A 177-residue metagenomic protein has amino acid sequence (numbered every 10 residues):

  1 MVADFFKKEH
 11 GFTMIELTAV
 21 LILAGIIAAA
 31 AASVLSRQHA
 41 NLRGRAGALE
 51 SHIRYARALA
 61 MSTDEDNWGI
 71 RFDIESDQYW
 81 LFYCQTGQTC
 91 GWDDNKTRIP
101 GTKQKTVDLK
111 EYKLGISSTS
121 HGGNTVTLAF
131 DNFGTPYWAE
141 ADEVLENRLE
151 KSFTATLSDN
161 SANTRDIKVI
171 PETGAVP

Functional and structural regions predicted by a protein language model:
V2-L35: N-terminal single-pass transmembrane signal-anchor helix
K8, D131, P171: Short, acidic, Ser/Thr-enriched surface-loop or helix-capping motifs
M14-I15, A32, S36-G44, E50 (+3 more regions): Polybasic/polar functional segments that serve as interface/processing modules
A40-G69: Membrane-proximal N-terminal amphipathic helix
N67-F133, D166, P177: Type IV pilin-like appendage domain
C84-I99, W138-T156: Surface-exposed intrinsically disordered loops and tails
Y112-L114, T119, G134-P136, E143 (+2 more regions): Small-residue (G/S/T/A) turn/hinge positions that recur once per unit in extracellular repeat modules
T135-Y137, T154-P177: Low-complexity, S/T/G/P-rich flexible repeat/linker segments used as non-globular hinges and stalks within
